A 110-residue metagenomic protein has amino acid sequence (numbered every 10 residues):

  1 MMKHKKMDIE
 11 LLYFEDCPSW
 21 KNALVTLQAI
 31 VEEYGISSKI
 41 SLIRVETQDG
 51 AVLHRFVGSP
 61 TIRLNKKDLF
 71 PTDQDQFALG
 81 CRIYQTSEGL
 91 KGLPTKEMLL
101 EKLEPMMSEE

Functional and structural regions predicted by a protein language model:
K3-Y34: Local sequence-structure signature of Cys/Sec-based thiol-disulfide redox active-site neighborhoods
K5, S38, G58-P60: A generic structural signal for short beta-strands and their flanking turns/coil linkers
L24-L27, V57-G58, Q76-A78: Short, glycine/charged-enriched secondary-structure capping and boundary segments
S38-D49: Thiol-based oxidoreductase modules, predominantly thioredoxin-like and allied folds used for disulfide exchange
D49-R55: Acidic pyrophosphate-coordinating catalytic loop
F56-T72: Short, structured active-site "lid" loops
K67-M106: Non-catalytic, surface beta->alpha helical segment in thiol-disulfide oxidoreductase systems
